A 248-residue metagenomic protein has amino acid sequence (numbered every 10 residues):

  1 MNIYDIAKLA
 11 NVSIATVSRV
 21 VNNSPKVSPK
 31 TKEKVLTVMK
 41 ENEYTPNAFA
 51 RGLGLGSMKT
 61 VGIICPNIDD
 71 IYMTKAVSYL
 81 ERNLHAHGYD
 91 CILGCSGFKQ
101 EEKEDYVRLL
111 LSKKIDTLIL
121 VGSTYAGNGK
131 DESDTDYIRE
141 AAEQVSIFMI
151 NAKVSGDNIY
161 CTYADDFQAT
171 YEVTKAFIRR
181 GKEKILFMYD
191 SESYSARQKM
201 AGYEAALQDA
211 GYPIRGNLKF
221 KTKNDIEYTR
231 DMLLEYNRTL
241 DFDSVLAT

Functional and structural regions predicted by a protein language model:
M1-M58: N-terminal helix-turn-helix DNA-binding module of bacterial transcription factors
D5, K34, Y79, D105 (+5 more regions): Alpha-helical elements of Rossmann-like donor-binding domains used by nucleotide-donor carbohydrate transfer enzymes
L9, T16, L53-D69, S123 (+1 more regions): Short beta-strand segments enriched in small/hydrophobic residues
V38, Y79, N83, Y137-A141 (+1 more regions): Alpha-helical structural signal in soluble globular domains
M58-K175, M232-R238: Alpha-helical recognition/docking segments in bacterial nutrient-uptake and carbohydrate-utilization systems
D116, K182-K184, D243: Short acidic/polar active-site loop segments enriched in Thr and Asp
V121, I150, R180, S195 (+1 more regions): Replace "coordinates the UDP/GDP/TDP-sugar" with "coordinates nucleotide-activated sugar donors
L186-S191, A196-T248: Hydrophobic alpha-helical
